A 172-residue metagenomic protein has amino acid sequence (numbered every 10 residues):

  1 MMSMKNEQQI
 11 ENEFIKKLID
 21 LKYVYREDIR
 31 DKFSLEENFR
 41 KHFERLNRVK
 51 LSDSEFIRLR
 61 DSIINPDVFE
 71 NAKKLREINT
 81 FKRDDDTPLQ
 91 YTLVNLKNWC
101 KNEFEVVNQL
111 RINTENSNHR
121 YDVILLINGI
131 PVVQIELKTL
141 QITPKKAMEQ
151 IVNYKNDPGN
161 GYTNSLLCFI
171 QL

Functional and structural regions predicted by a protein language model:
M1-L172: An alpha-helical interface "stripe"
